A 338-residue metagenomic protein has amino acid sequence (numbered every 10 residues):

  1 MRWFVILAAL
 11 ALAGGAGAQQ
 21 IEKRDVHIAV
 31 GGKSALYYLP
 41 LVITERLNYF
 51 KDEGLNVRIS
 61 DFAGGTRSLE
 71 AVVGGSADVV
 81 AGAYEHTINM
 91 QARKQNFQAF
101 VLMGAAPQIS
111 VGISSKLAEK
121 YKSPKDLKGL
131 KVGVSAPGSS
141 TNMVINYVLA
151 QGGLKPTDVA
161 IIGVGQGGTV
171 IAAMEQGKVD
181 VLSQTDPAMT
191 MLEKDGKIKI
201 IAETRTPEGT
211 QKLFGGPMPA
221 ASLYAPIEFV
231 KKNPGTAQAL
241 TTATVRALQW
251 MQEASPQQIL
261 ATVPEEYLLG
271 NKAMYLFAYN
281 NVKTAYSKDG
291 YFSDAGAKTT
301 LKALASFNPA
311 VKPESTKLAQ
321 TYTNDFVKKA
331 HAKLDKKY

Functional and structural regions predicted by a protein language model:
M1-L7: Sec-dependent signal peptide recognition, specifically the positively charged N-region followed immediately by
A13-G15: N-terminal signal peptide c-region/cleavage motif recognized by signal peptidases
Q19-D186, K197, I201-A202, P217: Short, glycine-/small- and polar/acidic-enriched structural segments that line small-molecule recognition paths
T44, Y84, M143, L223-Y224 (+2 more regions): A generic alpha-helix surface/boundary motif
D52, S123, R205-G216, T284-F292: Short, solvent-exposed loop/beta-turn-alpha elements that line the ligand-binding surface or hinge of extracytoplasmic
T169-A172, Q176-E265: Pocket-lining segment of extracytoplasmic ligand-binding domains
V230-V311: Secondary-structure end/capping motifs
K298-Y338: Conserved C-terminal helix/tail region of periplasmic/extracytoplasmic solute-binding proteins
